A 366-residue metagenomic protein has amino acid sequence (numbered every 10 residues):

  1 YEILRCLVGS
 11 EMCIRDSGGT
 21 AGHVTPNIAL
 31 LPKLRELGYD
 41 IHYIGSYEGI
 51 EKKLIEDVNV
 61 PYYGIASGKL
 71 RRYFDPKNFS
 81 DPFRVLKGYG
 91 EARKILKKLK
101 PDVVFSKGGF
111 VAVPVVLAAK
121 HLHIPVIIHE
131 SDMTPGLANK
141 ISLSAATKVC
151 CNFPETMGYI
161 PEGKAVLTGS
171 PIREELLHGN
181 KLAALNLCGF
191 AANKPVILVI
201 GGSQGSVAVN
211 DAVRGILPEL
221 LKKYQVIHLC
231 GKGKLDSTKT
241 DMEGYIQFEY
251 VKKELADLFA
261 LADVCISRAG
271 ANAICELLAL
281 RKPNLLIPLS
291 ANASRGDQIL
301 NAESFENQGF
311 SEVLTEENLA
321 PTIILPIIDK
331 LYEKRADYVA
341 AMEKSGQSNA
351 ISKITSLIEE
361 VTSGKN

Functional and structural regions predicted by a protein language model:
Y1-I14: Single conserved hydrophobic/aromatic residue that forms the stacking wall/gate of nucleotide- or nucleobase-binding
R15-G18, R35-R84, Y89, R93 (+1 more regions): Conserved nucleotide-sugar phosphate-binding/catalytic loop shared by glycosyltransferases and other
D40, I50, P61, K120-L182 (+1 more regions): Active-site-proximal region of nucleotide-activated glycan assembly enzymes, centered on histidine/acidic-rich loops
G49, L54-V58, K181-A183, F190-C265 (+3 more regions): Donor-nucleotide binding loops and adjacent catalytic segments primarily of GT-B fold Leloir glycosyltransferases
E91-V104, V113-I127, K140-A145: Glycosyltransferases and closely related glycan-assembly transferases that use nucleotide-activated donors
P101-V103, A260-C275, K282-P283: Acidic donor-binding loop of glycosyltransferase active sites
A336-S348: A short, well-ordered alpha-helix in the C-terminal region of glycosyltransferases
Q347-N366: C-terminal alpha-helical cap of glycosyltransferases
